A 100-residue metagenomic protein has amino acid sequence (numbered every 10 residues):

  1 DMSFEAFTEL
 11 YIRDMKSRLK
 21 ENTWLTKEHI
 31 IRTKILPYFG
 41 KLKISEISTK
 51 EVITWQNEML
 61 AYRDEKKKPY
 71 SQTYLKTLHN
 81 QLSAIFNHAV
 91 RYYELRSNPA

Functional and structural regions predicted by a protein language model:
D1: Short, surface-exposed polybasic/aromatic micro-patch for ligand or macromolecular engagement
F4, I12-P99: N-terminal core-binding DNA-recognition domain of tyrosine site-specific recombinases/integrases
